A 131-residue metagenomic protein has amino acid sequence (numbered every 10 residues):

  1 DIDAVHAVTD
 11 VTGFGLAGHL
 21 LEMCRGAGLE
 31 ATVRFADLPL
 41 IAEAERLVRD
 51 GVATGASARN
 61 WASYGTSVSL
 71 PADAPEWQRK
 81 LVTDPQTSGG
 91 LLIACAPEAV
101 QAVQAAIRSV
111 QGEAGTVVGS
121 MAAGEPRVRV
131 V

Functional and structural regions predicted by a protein language model:
I2-V131: Glycine-/charge-enriched secondary-structure boundary and capping motifs
